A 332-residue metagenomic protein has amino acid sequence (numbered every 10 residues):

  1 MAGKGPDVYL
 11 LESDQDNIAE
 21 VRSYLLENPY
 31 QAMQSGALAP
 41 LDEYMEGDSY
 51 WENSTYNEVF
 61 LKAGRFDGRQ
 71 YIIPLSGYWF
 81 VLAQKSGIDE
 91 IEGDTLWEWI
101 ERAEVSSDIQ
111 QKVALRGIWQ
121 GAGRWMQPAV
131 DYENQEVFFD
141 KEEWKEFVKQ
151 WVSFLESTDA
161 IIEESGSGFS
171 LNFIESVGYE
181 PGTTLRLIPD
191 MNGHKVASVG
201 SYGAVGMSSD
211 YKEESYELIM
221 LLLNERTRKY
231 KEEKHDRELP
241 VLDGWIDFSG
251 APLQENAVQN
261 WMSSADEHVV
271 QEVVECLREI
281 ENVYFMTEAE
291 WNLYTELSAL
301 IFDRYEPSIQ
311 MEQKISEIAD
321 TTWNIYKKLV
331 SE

Functional and structural regions predicted by a protein language model:
M1-E27, S308-E332: Conserved N-terminal structural module of periplasmic/extracytoplasmic solute-binding proteins
A2-D14, T158-E175: Alpha-to-beta junction loops
G3-V8, R69-Q70, V105-Q111, S165-F169 (+2 more regions): Loop/turn elements at helix/coil->beta-strand transitions in domains of secreted/extracellular proteins
Q15-V81, R186-I188: Hinge/lid segment of periplasmic solute-binding proteins
A39-S54, S107, Q127-F147, N192-H194: Short, solvent-exposed loop/beta-turn-alpha elements that line the ligand-binding surface or hinge of extracytoplasmic
M126-G166, P181-T183: Glycine-centered hinge/linker elements that transmit conformational signals in sensory and ligand-binding systems
E180-L253: Extracytoplasmic/periplasmic substrate-recognition and gating elements
P252, N256-E332: Conserved C-terminal helix/tail region of periplasmic/extracytoplasmic solute-binding proteins
